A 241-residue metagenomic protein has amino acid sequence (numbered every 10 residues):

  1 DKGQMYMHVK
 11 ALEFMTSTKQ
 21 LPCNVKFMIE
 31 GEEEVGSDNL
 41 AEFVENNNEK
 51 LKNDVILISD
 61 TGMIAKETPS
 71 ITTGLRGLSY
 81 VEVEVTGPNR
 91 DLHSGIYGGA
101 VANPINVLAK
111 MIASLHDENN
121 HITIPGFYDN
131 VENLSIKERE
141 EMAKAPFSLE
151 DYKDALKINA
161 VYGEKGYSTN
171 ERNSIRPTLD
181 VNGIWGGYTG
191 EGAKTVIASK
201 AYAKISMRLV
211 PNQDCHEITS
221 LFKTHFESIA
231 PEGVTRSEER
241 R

Functional and structural regions predicted by a protein language model:
D1-G74: Acidic/histidine-rich catalytic neighborhood of metal-dependent amide-processing enzymes
I64-K66, Y80-R241: Metal-dependent amide/peptide-bond hydrolase catalytic core, centered on the "pita-bread" metallohydrolase fold
L75-S79: Short, flexible loop/turn motifs enriched in small residues
